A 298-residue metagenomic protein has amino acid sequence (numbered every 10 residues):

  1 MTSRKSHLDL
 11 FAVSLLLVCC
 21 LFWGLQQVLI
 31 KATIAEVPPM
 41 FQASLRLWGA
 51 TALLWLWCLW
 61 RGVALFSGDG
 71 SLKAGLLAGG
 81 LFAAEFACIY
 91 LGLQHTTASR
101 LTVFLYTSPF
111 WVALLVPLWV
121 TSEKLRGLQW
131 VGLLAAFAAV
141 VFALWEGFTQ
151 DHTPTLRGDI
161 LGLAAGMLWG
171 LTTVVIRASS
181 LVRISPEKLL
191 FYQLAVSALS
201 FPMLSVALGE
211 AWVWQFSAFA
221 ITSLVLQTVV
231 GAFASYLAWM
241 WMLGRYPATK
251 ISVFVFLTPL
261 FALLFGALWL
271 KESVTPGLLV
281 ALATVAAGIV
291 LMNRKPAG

Functional and structural regions predicted by a protein language model:
H7-V13, A35-M40, S44, S67-K73 (+3 more regions): Juxtamembrane helix-entry segments on the extracytoplasmic side of multipass membrane proteins
F22, Q26-Q27, W55-L105, L115 (+2 more regions): Specific transmembrane alpha-helical segments of multi-pass solute transporters/efflux pumps, especially DMT/EamA
V28, L54, V112-L114, Q150-G209: Transmembrane alpha-helical segments that form core, pore/gating elements of small-molecule transporters/exporters
T33, Q42, R46, G92 (+7 more regions): Hydrophobic/aromatic residues within transmembrane alpha-helices of multi-pass small-molecule transporters
F41-A52, L81-F82, Y90-L128, A165 (+1 more regions): Specific alpha-helical transmembrane segments that line the substrate/conduction pathway and gating interfaces
A43-L45, L101-T107, V175-A198, V229-L268: Helix-helix packing/entry segments at the starts of transmembrane helices
L54, L76, L114-L115, G127-G147 (+4 more regions): Hydrophobic transmembrane alpha-helices of multi-pass small-molecule transport proteins
G70-L77, K124-A136, D159, I184-Q193: Cytoplasmic-side transmembrane-helix entry/capping segments in multi-pass membrane proteins
